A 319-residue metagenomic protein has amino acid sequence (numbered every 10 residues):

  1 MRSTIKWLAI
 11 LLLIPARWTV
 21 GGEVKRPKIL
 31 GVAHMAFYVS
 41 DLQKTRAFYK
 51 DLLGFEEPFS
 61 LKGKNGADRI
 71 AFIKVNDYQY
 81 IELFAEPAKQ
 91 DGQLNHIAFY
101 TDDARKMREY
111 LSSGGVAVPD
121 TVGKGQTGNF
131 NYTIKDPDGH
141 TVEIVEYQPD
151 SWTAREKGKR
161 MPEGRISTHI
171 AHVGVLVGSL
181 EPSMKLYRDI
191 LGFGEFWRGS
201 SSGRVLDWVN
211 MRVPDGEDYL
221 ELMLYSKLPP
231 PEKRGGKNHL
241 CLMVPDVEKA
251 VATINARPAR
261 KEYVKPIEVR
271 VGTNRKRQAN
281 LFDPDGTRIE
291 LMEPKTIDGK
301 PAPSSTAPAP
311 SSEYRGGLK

Functional and structural regions predicted by a protein language model:
R2-I10: Sec-dependent signal peptide recognition, specifically the positively charged N-region followed immediately by
I10-T19: Hydrophobic h-region of N-terminal signal peptides that target proteins for export in Gram-negative bacteria
G22-K28, L61, E109-H169, W197-G203 (+3 more regions): Vicinal oxygen chelate
P27-L30, A36-Y80, V175-Y219: Core segments of cupin and vicinal oxygen chelate
L30-D41, A71-K74, E86-L111, F130-K135 (+5 more regions): Vicinal oxygen chelate
K50, G54, D103, S112-V116 (+5 more regions): Sec-exported extracytoplasmic/periplasmic mature domains
L83-E86, V145, L222-Y225, M292: Amphipathic N-proximal alpha-helical interface segments
E181-R270: Structured core of small recognition/catalytic domains
